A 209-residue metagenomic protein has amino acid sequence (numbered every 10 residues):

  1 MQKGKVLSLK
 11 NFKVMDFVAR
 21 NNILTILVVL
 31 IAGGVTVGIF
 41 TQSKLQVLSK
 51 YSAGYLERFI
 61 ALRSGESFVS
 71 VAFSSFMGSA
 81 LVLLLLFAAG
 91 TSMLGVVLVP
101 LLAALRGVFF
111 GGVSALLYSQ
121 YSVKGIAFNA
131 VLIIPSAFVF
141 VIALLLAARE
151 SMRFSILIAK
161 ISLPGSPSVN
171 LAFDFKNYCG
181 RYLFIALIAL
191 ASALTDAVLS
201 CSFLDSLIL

Functional and structural regions predicted by a protein language model:
K5-N21, S166-K176: Cytosolic juxtamembrane amphipathic/interface segments immediately preceding and feeding into a transmembrane helix
K13-S49: N-terminal signal-anchor transmembrane alpha helix
L30-G34, G38, V82, V139-F140 (+3 more regions): Alpha-helical transmembrane segments of multipass membrane proteins
S49-S70: Perimembrane loop-to-helix junctions flanking transmembrane segments
S70-V96: Individual transmembrane alpha-helix segments
V99-S122: Conserved mixed alpha/beta catalytic, RNA-binding, or beta-rich assembly cores of soluble enzyme, regulatory
A130-A147: Alpha-helical transmembrane segments
A147-L209: Terminal transmembrane helical module of multi-pass membrane proteins
